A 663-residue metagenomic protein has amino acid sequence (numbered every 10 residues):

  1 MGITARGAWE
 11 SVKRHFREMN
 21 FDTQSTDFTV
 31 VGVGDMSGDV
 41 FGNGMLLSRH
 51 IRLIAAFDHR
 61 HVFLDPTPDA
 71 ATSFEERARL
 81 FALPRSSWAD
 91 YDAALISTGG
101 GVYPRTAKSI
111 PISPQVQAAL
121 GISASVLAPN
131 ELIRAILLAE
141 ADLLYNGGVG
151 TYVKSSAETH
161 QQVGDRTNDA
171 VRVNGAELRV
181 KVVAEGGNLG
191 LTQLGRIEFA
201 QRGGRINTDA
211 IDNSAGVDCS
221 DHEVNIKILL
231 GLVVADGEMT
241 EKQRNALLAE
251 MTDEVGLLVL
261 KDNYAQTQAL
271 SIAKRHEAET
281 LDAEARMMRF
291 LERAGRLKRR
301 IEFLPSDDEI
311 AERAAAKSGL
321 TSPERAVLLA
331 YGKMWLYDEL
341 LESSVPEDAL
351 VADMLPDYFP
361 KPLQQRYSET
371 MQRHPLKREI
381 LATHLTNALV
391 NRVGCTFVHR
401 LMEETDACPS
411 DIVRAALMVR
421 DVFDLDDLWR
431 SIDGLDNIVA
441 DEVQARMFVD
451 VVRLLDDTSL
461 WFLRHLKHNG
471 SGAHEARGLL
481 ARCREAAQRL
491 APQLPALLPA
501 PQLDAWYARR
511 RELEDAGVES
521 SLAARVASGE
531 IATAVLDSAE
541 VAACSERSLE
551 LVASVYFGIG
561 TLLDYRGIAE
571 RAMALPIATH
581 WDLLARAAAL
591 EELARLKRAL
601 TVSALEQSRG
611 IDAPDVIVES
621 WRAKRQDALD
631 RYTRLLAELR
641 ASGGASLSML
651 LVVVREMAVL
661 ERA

Functional and structural regions predicted by a protein language model:
M1-A663: Non-transmembrane, aqueous-exposed alpha-helical and coiled segments at domain scale
